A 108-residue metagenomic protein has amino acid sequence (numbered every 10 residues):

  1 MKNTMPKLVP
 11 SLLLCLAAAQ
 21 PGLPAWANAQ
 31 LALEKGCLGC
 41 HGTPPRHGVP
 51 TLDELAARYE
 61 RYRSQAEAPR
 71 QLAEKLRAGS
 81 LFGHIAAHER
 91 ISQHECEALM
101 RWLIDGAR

Functional and structural regions predicted by a protein language model:
K2-L12: Bacterial N-terminal signal peptides that target proteins for export
L8, P21-L23, G36: Short intrinsically disordered, low-complexity segments
C15-A32, R58: Electrostatic cytochrome c docking/interface patches
A25, H41, P69-L72: N-proximal short alpha-helices
E34-K35, G79: Structured helix-beta-strand junction loops
K35-T43, L99: The canonical Cys-X-X-Cys-His
R46-H47, E54-A107: Extracytoplasmic electron-transfer domains, predominantly the class I c-type cytochrome c fold
